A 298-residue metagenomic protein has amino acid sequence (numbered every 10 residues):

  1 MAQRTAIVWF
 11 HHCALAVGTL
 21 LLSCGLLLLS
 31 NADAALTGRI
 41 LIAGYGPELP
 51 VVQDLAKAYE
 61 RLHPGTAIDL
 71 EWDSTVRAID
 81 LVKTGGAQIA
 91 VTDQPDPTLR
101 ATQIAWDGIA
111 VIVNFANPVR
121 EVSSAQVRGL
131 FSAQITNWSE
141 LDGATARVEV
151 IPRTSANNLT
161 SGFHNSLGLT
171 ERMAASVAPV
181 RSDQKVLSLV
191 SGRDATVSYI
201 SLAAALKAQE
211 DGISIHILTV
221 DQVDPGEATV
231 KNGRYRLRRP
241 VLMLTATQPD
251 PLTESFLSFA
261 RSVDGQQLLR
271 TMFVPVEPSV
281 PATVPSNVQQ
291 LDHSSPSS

Functional and structural regions predicted by a protein language model:
Q3-G18: Bacterial N-terminal signal peptides that target proteins for export
H12, L26-V76, D80-T84, Q88 (+2 more regions): Exported/periplasmic ABC-transporter solute-binding proteins
L21-G25: Residue-level signal for alpha-helical transmembrane segments in multi-pass membrane proteins
